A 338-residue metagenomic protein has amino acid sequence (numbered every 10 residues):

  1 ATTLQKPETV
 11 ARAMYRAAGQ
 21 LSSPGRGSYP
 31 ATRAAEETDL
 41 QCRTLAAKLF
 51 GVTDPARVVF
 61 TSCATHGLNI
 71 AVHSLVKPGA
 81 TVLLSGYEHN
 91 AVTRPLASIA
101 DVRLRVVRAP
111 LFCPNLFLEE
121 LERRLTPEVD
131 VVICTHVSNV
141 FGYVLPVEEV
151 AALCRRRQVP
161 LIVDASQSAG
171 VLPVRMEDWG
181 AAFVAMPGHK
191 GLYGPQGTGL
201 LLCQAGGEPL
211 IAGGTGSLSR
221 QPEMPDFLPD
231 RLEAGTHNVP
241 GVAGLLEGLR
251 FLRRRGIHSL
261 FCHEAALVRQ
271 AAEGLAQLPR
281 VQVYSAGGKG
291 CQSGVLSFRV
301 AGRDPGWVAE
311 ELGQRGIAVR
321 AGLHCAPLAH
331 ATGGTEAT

Functional and structural regions predicted by a protein language model:
A1-T338: Pyridoxal 5′-phosphate
